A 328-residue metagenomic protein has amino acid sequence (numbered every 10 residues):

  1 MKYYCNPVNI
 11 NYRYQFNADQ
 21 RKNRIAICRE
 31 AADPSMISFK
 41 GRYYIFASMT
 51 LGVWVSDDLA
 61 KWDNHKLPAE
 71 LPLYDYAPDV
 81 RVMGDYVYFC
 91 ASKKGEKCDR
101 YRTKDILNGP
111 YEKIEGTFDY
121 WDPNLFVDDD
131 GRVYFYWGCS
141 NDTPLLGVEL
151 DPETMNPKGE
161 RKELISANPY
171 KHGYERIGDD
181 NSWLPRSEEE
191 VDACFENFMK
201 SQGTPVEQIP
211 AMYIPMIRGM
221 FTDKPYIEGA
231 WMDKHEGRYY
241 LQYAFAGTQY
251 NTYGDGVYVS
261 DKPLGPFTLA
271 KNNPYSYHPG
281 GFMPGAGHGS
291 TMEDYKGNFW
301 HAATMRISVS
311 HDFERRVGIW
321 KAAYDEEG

Functional and structural regions predicted by a protein language model:
M1-G328: Carbohydrate-active catalytic/glycan-binding domains of CAZyme proteins, especially the secreted or lumenal ectodomains
